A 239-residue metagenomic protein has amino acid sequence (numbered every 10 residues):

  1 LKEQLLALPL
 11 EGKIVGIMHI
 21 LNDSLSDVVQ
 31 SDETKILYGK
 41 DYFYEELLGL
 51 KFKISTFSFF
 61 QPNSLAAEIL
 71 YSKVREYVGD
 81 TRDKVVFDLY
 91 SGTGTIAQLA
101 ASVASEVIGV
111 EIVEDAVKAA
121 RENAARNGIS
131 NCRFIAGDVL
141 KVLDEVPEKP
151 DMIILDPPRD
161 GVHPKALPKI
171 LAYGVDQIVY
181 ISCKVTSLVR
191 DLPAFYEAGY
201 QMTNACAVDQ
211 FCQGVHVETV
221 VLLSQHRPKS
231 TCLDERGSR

Functional and structural regions predicted by a protein language model:
E3-R239: Rossmann-like S-adenosyl-L-methionine
